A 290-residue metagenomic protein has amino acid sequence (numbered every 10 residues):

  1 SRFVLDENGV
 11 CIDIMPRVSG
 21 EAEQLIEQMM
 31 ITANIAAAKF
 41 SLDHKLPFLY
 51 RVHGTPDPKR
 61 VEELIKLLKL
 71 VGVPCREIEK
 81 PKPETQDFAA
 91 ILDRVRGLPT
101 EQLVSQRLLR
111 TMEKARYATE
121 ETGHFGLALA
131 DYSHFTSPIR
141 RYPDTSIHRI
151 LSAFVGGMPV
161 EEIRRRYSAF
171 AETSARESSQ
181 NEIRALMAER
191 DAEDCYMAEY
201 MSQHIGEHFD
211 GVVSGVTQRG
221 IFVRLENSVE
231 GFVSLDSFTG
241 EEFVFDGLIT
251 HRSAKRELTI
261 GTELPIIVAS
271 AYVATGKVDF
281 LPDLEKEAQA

Functional and structural regions predicted by a protein language model:
S1-T250, G261-A290: Electropositive polyanion-binding surfaces
K255-I260: Divalent-cation-assisted or electrostatically stabilized phosphate/pyrophosphate-binding catalytic cores
